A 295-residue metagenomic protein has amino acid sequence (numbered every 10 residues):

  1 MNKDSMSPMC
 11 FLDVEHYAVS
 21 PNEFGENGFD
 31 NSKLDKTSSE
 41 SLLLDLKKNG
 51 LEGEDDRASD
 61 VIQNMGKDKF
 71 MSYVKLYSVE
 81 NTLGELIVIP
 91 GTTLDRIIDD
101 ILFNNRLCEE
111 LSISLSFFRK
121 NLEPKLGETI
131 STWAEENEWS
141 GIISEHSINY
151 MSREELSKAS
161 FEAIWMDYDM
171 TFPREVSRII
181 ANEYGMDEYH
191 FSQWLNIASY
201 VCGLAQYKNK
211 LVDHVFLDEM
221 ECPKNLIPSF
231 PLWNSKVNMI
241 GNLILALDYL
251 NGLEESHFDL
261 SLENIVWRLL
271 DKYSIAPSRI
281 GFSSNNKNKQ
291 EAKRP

Functional and structural regions predicted by a protein language model:
M1-Y200, V212-P295: Extended intrinsically disordered or low-complexity regions, especially N/C-terminal cytosolic tails and loops, rather
G203: C-terminal substrate/ligand-recognition segments
K208: Acidic/aromatic/glycine-rich contiguous surface patches that form carbohydrate-binding/processing clefts and analogous
